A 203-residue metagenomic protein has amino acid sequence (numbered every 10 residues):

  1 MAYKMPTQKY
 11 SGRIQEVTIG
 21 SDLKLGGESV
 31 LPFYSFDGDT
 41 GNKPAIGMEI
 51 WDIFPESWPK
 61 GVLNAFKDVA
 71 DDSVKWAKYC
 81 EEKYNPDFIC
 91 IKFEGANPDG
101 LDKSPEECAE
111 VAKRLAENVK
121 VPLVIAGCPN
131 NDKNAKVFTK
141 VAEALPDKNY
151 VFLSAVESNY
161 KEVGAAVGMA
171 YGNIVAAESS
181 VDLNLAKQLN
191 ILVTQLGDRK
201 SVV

Functional and structural regions predicted by a protein language model:
M1-K67: N-terminal amphipathic alpha-helix/helix-capping segment at the start of soluble metabolic enzymes
A45-K75, P98-K103, G127-N131, L153-S154 (+1 more regions): Active-site mouth loops of central-metabolism enzymes
S57-G61, P86-R114, V119, A126-D132: Glycine-rich, proline-tolerant flexible connector loops at the mouths of alpha/beta enzymes
C80, V141: Conserved, mostly hydrophobic/aromatic
N85-P86, K120, D147, G172 (+1 more regions): A structural motif
D99-V111, N130-F138, V156-V167, D182-N190: Active-site-adjacent beta->alpha loops and helix N-cap segments on the catalytic face of soluble alpha/beta enzymes
N118-V124, K148-E157: Short, acidic/small-residue loops that bind anionic groups at enzyme active sites
V202: Conserved small/polar residues in nucleotide/adenosyl-binding loops
